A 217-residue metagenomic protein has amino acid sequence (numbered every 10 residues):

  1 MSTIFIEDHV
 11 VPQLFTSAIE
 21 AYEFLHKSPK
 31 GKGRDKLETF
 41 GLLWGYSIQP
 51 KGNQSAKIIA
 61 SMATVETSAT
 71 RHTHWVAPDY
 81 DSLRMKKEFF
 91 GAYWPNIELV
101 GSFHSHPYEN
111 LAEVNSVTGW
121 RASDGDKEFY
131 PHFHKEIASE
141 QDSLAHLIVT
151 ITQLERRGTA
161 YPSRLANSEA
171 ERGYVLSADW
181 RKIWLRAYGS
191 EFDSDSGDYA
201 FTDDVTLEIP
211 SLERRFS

Functional and structural regions predicted by a protein language model:
M1-G101, S105-S217: MPN/JAMM (Mov34/JAB) isopeptidase/deubiquitinase module and associated MPN-bearing subunits/adaptors in ubiquitin
